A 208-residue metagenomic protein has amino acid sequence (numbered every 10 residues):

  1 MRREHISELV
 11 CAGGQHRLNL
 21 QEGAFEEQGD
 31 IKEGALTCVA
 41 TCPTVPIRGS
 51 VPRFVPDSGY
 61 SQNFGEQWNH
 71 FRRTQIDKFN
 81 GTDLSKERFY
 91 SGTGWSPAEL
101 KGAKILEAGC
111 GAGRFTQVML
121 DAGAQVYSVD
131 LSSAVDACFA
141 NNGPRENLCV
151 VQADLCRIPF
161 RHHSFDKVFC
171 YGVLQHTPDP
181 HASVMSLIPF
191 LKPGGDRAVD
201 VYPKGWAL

Functional and structural regions predicted by a protein language model:
M1-P159, K167: Conserved N-terminal segment of class I S-adenosyl-L-methionine
D130, Q152, G172, V201-P203: Glycine-rich, histidine-containing beta strand-loop boundary motifs that form or position
R157, Q175, K204: Active-site micro-motifs of SAM-dependent methyltransferase domains
R157, R161-H162, D179: Acidic/polar helix N-cap motif
K167-D179: A short SAM/SAH-binding and catalytic strip from SAM-dependent methyltransferases
H181-P193: A short glycine-rich, Lys/Arg-flanked "PGG" loop and its adjoining helix->strand segment in the class I
D196-L208: Conserved class I S-adenosyl-L-methionine
